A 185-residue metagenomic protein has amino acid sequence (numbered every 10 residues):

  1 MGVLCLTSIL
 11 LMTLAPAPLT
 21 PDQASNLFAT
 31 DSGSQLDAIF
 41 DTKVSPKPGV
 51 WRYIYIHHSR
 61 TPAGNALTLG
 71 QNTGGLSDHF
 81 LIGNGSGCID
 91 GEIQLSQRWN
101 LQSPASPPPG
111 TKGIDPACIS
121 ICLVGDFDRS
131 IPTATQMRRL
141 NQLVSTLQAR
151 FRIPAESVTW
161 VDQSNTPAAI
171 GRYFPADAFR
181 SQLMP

Functional and structural regions predicted by a protein language model:
M1-T13: Hydrophobic membrane-insertion alpha-helices, especially the h-region of bacterial N-terminal signal peptides
L14-P18: Sec-dependent signal peptide cleavage junction
P21-A155, I170: Active-site-adjacent loop/helix surface patches within enzyme catalytic domains that shape the substrate-binding cleft
A155-P185: Catalytic cores and adjacent binding grooves of peptidoglycan-active enzymes
